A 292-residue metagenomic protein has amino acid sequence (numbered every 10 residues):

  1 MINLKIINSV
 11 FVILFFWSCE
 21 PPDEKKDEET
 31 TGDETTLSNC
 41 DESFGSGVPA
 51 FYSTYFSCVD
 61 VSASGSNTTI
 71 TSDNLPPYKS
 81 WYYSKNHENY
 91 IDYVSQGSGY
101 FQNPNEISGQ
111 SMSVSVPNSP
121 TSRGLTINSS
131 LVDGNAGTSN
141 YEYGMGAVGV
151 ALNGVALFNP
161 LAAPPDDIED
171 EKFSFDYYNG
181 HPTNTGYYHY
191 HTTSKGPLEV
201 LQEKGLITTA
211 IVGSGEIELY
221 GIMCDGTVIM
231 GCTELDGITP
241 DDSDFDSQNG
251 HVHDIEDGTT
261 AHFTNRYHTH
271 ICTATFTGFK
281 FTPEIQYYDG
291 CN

Functional and structural regions predicted by a protein language model:
N3-V12: Sec-dependent signal peptide recognition, specifically the positively charged N-region followed immediately by
F16-S18: C-terminal motif of bacterial Sec signal peptides marking the signal peptidase cleavage site
P22-D166: Solvent-exposed N-terminal domain segments of exported/luminal and surface proteins
N39-C40, T239-N292: Long, compositionally biased interface segments
I107-G109, Y143, V150, H181-T185 (+2 more regions): Extracellular/periplasmic catalytic domains that process cell-envelope and extracellular macromolecules
V116-S119, N153, T183-L201, T260-T277: Extracellular/lumenal glycan-associated surfaces
I127-T138, E203-G213, I238-S247, I255-F263: Surface-exposed intrinsically disordered loops and tails
D166-F175, T185-P240: Short helix-loop boundary/capping segments
